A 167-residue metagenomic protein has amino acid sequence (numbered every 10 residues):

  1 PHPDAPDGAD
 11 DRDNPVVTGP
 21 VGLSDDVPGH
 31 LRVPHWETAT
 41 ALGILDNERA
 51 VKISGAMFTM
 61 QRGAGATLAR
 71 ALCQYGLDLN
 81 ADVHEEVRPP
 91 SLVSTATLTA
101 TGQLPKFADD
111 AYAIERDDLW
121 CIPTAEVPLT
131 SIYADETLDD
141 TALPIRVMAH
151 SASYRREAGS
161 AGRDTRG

Functional and structural regions predicted by a protein language model:
P1-S24: Coiled-coil termination/hinge junctions
G19-G167: TRNA-recognition modules of translation machinery and tRNA-sensing kinases, especially anticodon-binding
